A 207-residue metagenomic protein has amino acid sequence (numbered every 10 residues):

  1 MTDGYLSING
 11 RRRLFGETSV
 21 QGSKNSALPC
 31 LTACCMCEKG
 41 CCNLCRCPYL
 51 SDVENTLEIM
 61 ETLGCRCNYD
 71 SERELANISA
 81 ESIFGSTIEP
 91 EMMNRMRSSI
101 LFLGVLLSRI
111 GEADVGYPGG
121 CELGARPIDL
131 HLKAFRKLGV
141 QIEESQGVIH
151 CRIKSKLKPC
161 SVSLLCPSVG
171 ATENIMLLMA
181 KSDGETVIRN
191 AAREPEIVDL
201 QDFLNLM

Functional and structural regions predicted by a protein language model:
M1-M207: Structural preference for solvent-exposed beta-strand-turn elements and adjacent flexible terminal/loop segments within
